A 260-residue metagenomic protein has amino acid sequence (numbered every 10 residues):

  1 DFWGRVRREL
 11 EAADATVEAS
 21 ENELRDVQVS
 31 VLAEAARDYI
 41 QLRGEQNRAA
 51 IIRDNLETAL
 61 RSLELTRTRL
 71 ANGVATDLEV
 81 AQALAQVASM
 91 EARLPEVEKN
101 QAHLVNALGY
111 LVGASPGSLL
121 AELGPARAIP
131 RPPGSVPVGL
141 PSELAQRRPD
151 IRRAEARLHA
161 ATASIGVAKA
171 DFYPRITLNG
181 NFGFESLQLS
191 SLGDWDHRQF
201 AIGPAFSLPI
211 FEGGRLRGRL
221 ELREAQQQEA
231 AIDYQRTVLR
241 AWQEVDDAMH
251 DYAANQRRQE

Functional and structural regions predicted by a protein language model:
F2-Q28, D54, L78, Q82 (+5 more regions): Sec/SRP-type N-terminal targeting helices
A15, N22-L140, D251, N255: Periplasmic alpha-helical coiled-coil/stalk elements that build and connect Gram-negative outer-membrane
E34, M90-A92, G183-L189, G213: Sequence/structural signature of outer-membrane beta-barrel proteins
Q41, T177-N181: Outer-envelope exported proteins of Gram-negative bacteria
L70, I129-R131, S190-W195, R240: Short beta-strand/turn micro-motifs at beta-sheet edges
A92, K99, L189, W195-D196: Outer-membrane beta-barrel domain signature
V112, F182-S186, L208-I210: Transmembrane beta-strands of outer-membrane beta-barrel pores
